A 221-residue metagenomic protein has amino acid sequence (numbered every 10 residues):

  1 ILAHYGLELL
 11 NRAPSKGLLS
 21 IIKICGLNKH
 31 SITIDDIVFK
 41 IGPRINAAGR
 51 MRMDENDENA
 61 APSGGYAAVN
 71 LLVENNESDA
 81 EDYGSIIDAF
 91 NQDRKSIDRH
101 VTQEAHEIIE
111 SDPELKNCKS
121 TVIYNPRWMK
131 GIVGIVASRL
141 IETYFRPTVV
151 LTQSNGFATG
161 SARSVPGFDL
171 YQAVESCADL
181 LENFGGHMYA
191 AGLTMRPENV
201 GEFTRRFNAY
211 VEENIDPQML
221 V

Functional and structural regions predicted by a protein language model:
I1-E202, E212-P217: Hydrophobic helix-and-loop "lid/oligomerization" segment in the mid-to-C-terminal part of catalytic domains
F203-F207: Short amphipathic C-terminal alpha-helix that caps PH/PH-like domains
